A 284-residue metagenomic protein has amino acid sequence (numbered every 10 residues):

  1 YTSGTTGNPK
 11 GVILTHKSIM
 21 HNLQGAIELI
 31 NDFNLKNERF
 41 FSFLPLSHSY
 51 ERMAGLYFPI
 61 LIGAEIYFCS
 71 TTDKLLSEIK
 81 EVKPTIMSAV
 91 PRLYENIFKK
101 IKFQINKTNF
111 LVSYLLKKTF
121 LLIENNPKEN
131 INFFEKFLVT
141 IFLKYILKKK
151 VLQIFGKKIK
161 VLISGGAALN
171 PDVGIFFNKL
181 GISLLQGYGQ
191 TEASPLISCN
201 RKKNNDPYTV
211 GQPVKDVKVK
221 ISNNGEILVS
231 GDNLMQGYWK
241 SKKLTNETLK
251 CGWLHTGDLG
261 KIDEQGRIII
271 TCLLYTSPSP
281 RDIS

Functional and structural regions predicted by a protein language model:
Y1-L23: Conserved AMP-binding A3 loop
T2-T6, G260, T276: Hydrophobic alpha-helical segments that mediate membrane insertion or helix-helix packing
G11, N22-L29, N96-I101, P171-I175 (+1 more regions): Adenylate-forming
M20-R39, L46-K148, K158: Conserved AMP-binding/adenylation subdomain of ANL enzymes
R39-F41, L228: Short, well-ordered beta-strand segments
F43-H48, G166-A168: Conserved AMP-binding
M87, V139-I268, L274: Conserved AMP-binding/adenylate-forming
Y275, P280-S284: Single conserved hydrophobic/aromatic residue that forms the stacking wall/gate of nucleotide- or nucleobase-binding
